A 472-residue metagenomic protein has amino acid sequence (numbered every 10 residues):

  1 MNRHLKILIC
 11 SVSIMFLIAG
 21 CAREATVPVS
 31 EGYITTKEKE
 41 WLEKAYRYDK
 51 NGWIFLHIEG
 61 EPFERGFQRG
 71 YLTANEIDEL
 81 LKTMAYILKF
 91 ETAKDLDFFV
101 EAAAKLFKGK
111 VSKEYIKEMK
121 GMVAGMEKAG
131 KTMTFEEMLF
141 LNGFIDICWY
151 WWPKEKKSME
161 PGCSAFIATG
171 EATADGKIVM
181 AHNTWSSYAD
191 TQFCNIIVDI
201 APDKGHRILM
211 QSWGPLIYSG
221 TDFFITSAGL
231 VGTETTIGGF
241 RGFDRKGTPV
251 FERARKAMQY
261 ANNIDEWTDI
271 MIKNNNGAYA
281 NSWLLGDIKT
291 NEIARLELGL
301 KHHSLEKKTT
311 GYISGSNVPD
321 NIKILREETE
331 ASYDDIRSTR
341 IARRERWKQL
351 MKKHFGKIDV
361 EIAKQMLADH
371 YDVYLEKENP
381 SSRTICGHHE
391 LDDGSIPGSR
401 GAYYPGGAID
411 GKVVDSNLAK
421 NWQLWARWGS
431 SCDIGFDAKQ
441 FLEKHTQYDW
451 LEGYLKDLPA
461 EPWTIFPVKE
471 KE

Functional and structural regions predicted by a protein language model:
M1-I9: Bacterial N-terminal signal peptides that target proteins for export
R3, E91-T92, F240-R245: A short, ordered amphipathic alpha-helix with a cationic face
C10-I14: Short, linear, compositionally biased motifs with a strong N-terminal bias
I18-G20: C-terminal motif of bacterial Sec signal peptides marking the signal peptidase cleavage site
A22-T26: Bacterial lipoprotein signal-peptidase II cleavage site
V27-A165, E171, D175, H206 (+2 more regions): C-terminus-biased signal that marks the final domain/tail of proteins
A174-I264, D269, T310, S314: Active-site rim segments in enzyme catalytic domains, especially the processed small/beta chain of N-terminal
